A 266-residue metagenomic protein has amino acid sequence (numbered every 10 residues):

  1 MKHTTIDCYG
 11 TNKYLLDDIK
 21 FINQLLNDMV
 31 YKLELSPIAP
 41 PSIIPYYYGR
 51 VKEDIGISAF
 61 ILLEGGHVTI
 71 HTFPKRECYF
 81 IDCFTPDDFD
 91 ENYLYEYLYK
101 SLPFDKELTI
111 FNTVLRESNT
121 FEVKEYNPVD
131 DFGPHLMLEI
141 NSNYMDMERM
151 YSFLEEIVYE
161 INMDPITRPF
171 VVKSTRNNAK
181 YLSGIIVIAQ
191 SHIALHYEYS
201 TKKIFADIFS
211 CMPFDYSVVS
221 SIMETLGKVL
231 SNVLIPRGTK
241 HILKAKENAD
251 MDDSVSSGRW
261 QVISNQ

Functional and structural regions predicted by a protein language model:
M1-Q266: Polybasic/polar functional segments that serve as interface/processing modules
